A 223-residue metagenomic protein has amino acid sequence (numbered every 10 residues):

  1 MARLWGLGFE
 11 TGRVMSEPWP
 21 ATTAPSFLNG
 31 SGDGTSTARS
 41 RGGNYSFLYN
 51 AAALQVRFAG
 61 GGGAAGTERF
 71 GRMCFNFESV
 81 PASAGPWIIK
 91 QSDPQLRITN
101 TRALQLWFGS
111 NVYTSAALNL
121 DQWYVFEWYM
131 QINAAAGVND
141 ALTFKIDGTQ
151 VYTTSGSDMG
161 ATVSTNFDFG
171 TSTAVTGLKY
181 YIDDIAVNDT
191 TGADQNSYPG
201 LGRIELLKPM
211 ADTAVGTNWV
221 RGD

Functional and structural regions predicted by a protein language model:
M1, P18-W19, D184-D223: Extended recognition patches within non-cytosolic domains
G6-E10, T176-D194: Extracellular, beta-strand-rich glycan-interacting domains
M15-Y49, D212-D223: Extracellular glycan-recognition surfaces and repeat-rich motifs
N44-F108, T191: Secretory/extracellular carbohydrate-interaction modules and structurally similar beta-sandwich "look-alikes"
A59-G71, S115-Q122, T176-L178: Extracellular/lumenal carbohydrate-interaction signature centered on repeated Trp-anchored short motifs
G71, D121-A134, L142-F144: Short tryptophan-centered beta-strand motifs in secreted/extracellular beta-sheet-rich domains of glycan-recognition
Q105-V125: Short, aromatic/His-centered strand-loop micro-motif at the edge of beta-sheets
Y152-D183: Flexible glycan-contacting loops in extracellular carbohydrate-active proteins
